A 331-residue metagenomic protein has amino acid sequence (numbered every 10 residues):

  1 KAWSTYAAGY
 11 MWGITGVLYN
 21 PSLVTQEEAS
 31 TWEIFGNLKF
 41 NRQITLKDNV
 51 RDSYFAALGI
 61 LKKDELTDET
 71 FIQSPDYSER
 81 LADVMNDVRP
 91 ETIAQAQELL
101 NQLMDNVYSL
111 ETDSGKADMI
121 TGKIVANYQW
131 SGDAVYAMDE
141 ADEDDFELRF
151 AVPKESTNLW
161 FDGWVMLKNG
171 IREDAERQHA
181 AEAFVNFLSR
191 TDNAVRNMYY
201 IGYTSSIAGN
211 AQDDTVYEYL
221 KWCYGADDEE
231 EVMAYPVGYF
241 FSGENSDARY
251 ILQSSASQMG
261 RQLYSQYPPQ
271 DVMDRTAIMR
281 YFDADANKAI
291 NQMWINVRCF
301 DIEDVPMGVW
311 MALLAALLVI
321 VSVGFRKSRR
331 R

Functional and structural regions predicted by a protein language model:
K1-K123: Extracytoplasmic ligand-binding site segments that recognize negatively charged/polar headgroups
Y10-W12, A29-G36, W130, W160 (+2 more regions): Tryptophan-centric aromatic hotspots in well-structured domains and transmembrane helices
T15, L23-T25, R42, V50-Y54 (+4 more regions): Solvent-exposed loop/turn segments at secondary-structure junctions within structured extracellular/periplasmic domains
W32, Y54, Q97, K116 (+3 more regions): Extracytoplasmic/secreted envelope proteins and their assembly/folding machinery, especially bacterial periplasmic
L38-N41, I60, L103-N106, D118 (+5 more regions): Structured segments of extracytoplasmic/periplasmic soluble domains in secreted or envelope-associated proteins
D105-E173: Extracytoplasmic/periplasmic substrate-binding proteins
M166-Y267: Mature extracytoplasmic/periplasmic domains
F241-R330: Conserved C-terminal helix/tail region of periplasmic/extracytoplasmic solute-binding proteins
